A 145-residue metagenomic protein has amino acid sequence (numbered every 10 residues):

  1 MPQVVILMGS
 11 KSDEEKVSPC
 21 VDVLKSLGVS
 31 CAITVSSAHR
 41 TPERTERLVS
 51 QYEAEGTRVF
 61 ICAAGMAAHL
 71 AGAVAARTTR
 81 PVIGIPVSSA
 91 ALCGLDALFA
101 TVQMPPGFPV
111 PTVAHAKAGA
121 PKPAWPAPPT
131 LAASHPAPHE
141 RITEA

Functional and structural regions predicted by a protein language model:
P2-R40: Glycine-rich phosphate/diphosphate-binding loop of Rossmann-like nucleotide-binding domains
Q3, P81-P86, F108-P109: Proline-centered loop/turn at the N-terminus of a beta-strand
K11, S36-A38, G65-M66, V87-A90 (+1 more regions): Short, ordered loop/turn segments at secondary-structure junctions
D13-V17, T41-R44, A67-A73, L92-L95 (+1 more regions): Short glycine/serine/threonine-rich phosphate/pyrophosphate-binding segments that cradle anionic phosphate groups
I33-E55: N-terminal beta-loop-helix "entrance" segment that forms/cooperates in small-molecule cofactor or anionic ligand
L48-A90: Glycine-rich phosphate-binding loop
A90-E140: Short, glycine-/small-residue-rich phosphate/pyrophosphate-handling segment
